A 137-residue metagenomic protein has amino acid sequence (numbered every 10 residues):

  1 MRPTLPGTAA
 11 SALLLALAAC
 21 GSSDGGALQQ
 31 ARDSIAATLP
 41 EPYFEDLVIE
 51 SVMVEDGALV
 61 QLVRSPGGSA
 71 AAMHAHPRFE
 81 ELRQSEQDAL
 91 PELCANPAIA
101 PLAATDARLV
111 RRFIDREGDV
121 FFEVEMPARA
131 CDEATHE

Functional and structural regions predicted by a protein language model:
M1-A10: Bacterial N-terminal signal peptides that target proteins for export
A16-A19: C-terminal motif of bacterial Sec signal peptides marking the signal peptidase cleavage site
G21-S23: Bacterial signal peptide processing site
Q29-M53: Post-signal peptide N-terminal segment of mature Sec-exported envelope proteins
P40-Y43, L82-S85, F121: Extracellular/lumenal and peripheral-membrane lipid-interaction modules
M53-A103: Mature extracytoplasmic domains of secretory-pathway proteins
A104-E137: C-terminal partner/receptor-binding element of secreted or periplasmic proteins
